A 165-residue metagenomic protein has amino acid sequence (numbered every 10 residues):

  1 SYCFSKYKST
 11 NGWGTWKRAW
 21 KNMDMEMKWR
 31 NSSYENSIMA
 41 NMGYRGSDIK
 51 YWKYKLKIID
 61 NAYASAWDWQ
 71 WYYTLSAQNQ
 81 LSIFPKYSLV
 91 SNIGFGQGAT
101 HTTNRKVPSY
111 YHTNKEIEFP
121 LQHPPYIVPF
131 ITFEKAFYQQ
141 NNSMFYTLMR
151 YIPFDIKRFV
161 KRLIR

Functional and structural regions predicted by a protein language model:
S1-R165: An acidic/histidine-cluster motif and surrounding catalytic segment that typifies divalent-metal-assisted enzyme active
